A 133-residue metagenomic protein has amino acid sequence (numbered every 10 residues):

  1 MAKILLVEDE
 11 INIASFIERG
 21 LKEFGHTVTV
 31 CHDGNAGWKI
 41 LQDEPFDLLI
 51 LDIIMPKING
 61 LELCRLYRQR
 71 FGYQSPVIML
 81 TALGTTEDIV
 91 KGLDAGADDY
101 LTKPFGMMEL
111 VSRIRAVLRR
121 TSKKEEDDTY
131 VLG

Functional and structural regions predicted by a protein language model:
K3, A116-G133: Short, Lys/Arg-enriched segments at the junction into DNA-binding effector domains of transcriptional regulators
E8: Conserved acidic carboxylate
A14, P56, T85, K103: The feature encodes the CheY-like receiver
S15-E23: Charged docking surfaces used in two-component/phosphorelay signaling
G25-H32, I40: Short hydrophobic/Thr-rich beta-strand motif most characteristic of the beta2 strand and flanking loop of CheY-like
D33-A36, N59-L63: Acidic catalytic/metal-coordinating carboxylates
L49, I53-I54, L83: The short loop immediately C-terminal to the conserved phospho-acceptor aspartate in CheY-like receiver
